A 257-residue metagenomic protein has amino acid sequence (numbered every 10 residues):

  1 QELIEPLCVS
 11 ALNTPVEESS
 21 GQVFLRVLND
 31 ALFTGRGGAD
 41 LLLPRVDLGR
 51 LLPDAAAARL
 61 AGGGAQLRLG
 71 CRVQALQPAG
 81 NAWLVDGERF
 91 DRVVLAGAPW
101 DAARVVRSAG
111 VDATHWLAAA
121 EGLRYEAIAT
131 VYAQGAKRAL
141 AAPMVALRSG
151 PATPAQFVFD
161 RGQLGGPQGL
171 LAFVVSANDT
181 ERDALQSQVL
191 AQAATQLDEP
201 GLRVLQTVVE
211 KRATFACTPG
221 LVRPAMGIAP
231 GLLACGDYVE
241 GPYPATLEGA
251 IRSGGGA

Functional and structural regions predicted by a protein language model:
Q1-I4, A113-A120, D198-L205: Short, surface-exposed acidic
Q1-P78, A82-W83, R89: Active-site/ligand-binding neighborhood in enzyme catalytic cores
C8, A56, V94, A133 (+1 more regions): A residue-level signal for conserved active-site and pocket-lining positions in enzyme catalytic cores
L52, A98, A250-S253: Catalytic-loop motifs flanking and including active-site residues across diverse enzymes
G62-G64, D86-F90, D198-G201, P230: Short glycine/proline-enriched coil/turn segments at helix->beta-strand junctions
L67-L69, L95, A234: A structural signal for the hydrophobic beta-strands that form the central parallel beta-sheet of Rossmann-like
C71-L185, Q192-Q196, P224: Mid-domain catalytic core of redox enzymes that form a hydrophobic substrate pocket/lid adjacent to a catalytic redox
A82, A155-A257: Conserved flavin/dinucleotide-binding core of flavoenzymes
